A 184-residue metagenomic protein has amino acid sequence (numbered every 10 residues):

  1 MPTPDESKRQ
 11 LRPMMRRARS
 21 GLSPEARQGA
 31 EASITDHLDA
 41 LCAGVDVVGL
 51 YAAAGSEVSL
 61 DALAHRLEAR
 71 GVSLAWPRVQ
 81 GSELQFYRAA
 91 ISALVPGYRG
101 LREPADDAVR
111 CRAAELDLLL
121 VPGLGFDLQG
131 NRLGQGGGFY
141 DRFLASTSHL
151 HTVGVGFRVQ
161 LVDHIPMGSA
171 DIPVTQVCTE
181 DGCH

Functional and structural regions predicted by a protein language model:
P2-R110, A114: N-terminal active-site beta-alpha-beta segment that forms phosphate/nucleotide-binding and substrate-recognition loops
Q85-H184: Conserved phosphate- and dinucleotide-binding cores of soluble alpha/beta proteins, encompassing both enzyme active
